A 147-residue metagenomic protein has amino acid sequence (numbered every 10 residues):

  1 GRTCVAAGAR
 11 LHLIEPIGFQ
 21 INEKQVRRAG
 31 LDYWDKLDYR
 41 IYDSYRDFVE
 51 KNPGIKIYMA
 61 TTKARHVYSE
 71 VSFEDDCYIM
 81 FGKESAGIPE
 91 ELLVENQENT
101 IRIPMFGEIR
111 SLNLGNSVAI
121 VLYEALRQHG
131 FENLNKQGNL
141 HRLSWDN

Functional and structural regions predicted by a protein language model:
G1-N147: Post-transcriptional modification and biogenesis factors for structured RNAs of the translation apparatus
